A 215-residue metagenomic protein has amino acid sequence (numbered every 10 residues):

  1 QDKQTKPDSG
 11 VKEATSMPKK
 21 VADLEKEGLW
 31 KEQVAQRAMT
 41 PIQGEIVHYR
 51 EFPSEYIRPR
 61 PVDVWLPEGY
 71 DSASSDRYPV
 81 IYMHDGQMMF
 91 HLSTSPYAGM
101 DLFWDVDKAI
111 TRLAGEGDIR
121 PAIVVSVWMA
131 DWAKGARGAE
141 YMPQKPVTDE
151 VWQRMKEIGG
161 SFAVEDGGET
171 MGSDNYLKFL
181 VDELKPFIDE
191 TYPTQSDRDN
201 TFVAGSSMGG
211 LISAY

Functional and structural regions predicted by a protein language model:
Q1-T5, S9: Bacterial Sec-dependent signal peptides at the C-terminal "C-region" and cleavage site
G10-Y215: Non-catalytic cap/lid and distal C-terminal segments of serine-dependent acyl enzymes
